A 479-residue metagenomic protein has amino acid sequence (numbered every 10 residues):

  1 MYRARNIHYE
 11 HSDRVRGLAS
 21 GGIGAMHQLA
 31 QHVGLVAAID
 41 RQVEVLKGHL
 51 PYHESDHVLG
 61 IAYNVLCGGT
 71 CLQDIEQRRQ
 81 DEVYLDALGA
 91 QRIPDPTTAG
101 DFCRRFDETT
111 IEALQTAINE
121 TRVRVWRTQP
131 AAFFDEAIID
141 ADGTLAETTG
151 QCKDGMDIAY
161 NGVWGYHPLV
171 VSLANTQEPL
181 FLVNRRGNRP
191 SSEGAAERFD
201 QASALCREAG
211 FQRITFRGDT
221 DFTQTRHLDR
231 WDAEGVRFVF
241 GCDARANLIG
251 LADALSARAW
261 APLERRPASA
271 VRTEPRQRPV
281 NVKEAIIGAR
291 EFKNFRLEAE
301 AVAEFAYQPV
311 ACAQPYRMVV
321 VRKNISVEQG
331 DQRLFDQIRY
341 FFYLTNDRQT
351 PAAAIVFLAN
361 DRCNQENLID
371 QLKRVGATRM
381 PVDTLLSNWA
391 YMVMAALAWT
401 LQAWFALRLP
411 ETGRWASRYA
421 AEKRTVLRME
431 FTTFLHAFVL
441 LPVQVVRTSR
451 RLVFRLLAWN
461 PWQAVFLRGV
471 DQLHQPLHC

Functional and structural regions predicted by a protein language model:
Y2-S12, R237-Q371, R468-C479: An anionic, glycine-rich sequence signature occurring as long contiguous blocks
R16-I61, E193: Basic, short loop/linker segments at the boundary and entry of helix-turn-helix/winged-helix-like folds
L29, I75, A352-L385, A390-F405: Short amphipathic alpha-helical "interface-anchor" segments enriched in bulky aromatics
L72-A87: DNA-recognition alpha helix
T98-V170: Active-site-proximal, Lys/Arg-enriched surface segment that forms a nucleic-acid-binding/basic interface patch
I158-A209: Electropositive, glycine- and tryptophan-enriched low-complexity nucleic-acid-binding patches
Q402-C479: A short, flexible helix-boundary coil/loop motif
